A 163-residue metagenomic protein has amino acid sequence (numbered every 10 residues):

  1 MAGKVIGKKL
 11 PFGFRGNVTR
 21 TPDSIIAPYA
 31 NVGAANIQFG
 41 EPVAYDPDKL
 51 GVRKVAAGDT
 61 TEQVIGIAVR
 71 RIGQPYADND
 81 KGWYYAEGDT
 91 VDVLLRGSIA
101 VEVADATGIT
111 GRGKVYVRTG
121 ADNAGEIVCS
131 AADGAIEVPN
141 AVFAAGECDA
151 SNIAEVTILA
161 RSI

Functional and structural regions predicted by a protein language model:
M1-I163: Surface-exposed, low-hydrophobicity beta-strand/loop segments enriched in small/polar/acidic residues
